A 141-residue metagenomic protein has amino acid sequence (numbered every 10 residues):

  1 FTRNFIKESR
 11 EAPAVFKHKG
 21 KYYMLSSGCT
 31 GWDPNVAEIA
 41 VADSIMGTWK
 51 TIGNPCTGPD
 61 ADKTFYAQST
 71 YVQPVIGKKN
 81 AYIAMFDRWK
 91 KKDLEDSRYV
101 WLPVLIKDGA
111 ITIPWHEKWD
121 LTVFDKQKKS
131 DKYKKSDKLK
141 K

Functional and structural regions predicted by a protein language model:
F1-K141: Carbohydrate-active catalytic/glycan-binding domains of CAZyme proteins, especially the secreted or lumenal ectodomains
